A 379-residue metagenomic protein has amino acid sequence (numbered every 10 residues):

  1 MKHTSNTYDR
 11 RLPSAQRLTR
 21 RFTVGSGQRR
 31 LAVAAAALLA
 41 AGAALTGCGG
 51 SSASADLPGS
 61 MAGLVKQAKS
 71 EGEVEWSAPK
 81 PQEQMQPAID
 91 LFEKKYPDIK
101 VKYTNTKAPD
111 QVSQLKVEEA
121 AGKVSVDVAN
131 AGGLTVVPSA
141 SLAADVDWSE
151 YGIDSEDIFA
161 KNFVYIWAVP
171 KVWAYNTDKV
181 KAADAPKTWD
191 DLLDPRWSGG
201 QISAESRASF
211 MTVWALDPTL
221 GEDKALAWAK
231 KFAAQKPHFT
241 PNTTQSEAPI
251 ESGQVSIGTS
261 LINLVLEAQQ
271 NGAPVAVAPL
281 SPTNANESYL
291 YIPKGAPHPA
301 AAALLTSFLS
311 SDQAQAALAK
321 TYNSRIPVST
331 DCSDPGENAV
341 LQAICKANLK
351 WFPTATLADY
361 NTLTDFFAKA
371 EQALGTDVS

Functional and structural regions predicted by a protein language model:
M1-E71, D377-S379: Short, low-complexity disordered leader/linker segments with a strong preference for bacterial N-terminal type II
L64, Q111-V112, S246-E247, V265 (+2 more regions): Short, hydrophobic alpha-helical packing/hinge segments within bilobed ligand-binding/sensory domains
E75-D90, K102-Q254: Extracytoplasmic ligand-binding site segments that recognize negatively charged/polar headgroups
L134-A140, S256-A276: A ligand-binding cleft/hinge motif common to bilobed small-molecule-binding domains
A168-K171, A229-A233, F239-T240, N271-A296 (+1 more regions): Periplasmic-binding protein-like
V172-K179, W214-T219, N286-H298, L309 (+1 more regions): A bilobed periplasmic-binding-protein/Venus flytrap-type ligand-binding module shared by bacterial periplasmic
W197-R207, F308-C332: Periplasmic-binding protein-like
A316-S379: C-terminal capping/gating helix-and-loop segments adjacent to ligand/active sites or protein-protein/ligand interfaces
